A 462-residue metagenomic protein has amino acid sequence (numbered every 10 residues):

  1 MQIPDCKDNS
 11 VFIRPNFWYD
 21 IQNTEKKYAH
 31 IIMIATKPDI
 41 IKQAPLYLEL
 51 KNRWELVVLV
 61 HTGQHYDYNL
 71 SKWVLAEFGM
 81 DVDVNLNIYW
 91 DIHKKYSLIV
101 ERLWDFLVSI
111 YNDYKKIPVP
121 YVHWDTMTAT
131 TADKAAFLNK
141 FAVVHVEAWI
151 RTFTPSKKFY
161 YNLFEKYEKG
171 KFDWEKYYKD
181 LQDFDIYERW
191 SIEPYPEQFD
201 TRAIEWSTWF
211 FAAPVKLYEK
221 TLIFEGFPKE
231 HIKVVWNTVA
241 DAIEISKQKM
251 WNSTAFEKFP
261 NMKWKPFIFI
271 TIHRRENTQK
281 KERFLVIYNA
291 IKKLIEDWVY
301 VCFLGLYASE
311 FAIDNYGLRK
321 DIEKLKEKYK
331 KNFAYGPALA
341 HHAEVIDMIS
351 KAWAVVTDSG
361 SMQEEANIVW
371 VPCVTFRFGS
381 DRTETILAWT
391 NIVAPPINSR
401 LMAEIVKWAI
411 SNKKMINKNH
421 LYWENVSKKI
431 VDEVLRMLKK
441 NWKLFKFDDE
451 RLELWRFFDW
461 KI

Functional and structural regions predicted by a protein language model:
M1-L304, A308-I462: Nucleotide-activated sugar donor-binding and catalytic core shared by glycosyltransferases and related lipid-linked
